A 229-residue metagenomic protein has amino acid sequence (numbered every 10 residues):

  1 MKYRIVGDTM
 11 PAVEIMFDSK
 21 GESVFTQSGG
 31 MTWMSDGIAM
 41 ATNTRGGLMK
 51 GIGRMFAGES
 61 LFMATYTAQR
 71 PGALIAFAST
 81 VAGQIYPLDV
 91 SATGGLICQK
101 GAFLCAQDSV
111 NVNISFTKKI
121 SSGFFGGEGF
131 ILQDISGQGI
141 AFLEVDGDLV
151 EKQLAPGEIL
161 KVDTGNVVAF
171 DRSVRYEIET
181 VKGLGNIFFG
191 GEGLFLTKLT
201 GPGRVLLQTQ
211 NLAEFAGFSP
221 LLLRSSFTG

Functional and structural regions predicted by a protein language model:
M1-G229: Composition-driven recognition of glycine/serine/threonine/acidic- and proline-rich low-complexity segments and repeats
